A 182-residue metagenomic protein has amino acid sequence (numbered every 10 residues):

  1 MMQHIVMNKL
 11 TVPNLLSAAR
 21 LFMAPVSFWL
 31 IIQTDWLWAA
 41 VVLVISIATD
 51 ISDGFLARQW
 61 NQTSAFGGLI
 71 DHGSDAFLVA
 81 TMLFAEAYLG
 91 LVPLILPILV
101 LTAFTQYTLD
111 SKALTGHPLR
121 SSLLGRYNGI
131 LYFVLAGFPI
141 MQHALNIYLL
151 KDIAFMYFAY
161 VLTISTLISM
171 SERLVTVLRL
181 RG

Functional and structural regions predicted by a protein language model:
M2-H4, N8-T11, H72-G182: A feature for the membrane-embedded catalytic helix bundles of lipid/isoprenoid biosynthetic enzymes
L15-F66, M82-A87, L91-L99, K151-I168: Membrane-embedded alpha-helical segments that form the functional core of polytopic membrane enzymes, especially those
